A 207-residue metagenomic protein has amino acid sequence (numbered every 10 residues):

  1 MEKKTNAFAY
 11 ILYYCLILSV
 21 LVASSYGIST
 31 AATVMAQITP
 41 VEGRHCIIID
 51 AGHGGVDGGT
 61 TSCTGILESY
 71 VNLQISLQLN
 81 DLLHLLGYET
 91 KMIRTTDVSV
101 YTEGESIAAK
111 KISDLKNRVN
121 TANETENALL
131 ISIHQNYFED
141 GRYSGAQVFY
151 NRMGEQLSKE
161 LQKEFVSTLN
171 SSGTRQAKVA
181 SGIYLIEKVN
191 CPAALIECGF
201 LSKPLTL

Functional and structural regions predicted by a protein language model:
M1-L207: Catalytic-site microenvironment of enzymes that process N-acetyl-hexosamine-containing cell-wall polysaccharides
